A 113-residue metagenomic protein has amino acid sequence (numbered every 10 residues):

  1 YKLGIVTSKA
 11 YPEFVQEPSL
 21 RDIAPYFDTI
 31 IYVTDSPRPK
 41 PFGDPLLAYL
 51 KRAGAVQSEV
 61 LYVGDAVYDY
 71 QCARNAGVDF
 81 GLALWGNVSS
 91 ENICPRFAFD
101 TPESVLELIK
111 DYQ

Functional and structural regions predicted by a protein language model:
K2-G4, D79: Proline-centered loop/turn at the N-terminus of a beta-strand
T7-K9: Conserved phosphate-coupling serine/threonine residues in phosphotransfer and NTP-handling enzymes
Y11, V15-Q113: Asp-based, Mg2+/Mn2+-dependent phosphohydrolase catalytic module
